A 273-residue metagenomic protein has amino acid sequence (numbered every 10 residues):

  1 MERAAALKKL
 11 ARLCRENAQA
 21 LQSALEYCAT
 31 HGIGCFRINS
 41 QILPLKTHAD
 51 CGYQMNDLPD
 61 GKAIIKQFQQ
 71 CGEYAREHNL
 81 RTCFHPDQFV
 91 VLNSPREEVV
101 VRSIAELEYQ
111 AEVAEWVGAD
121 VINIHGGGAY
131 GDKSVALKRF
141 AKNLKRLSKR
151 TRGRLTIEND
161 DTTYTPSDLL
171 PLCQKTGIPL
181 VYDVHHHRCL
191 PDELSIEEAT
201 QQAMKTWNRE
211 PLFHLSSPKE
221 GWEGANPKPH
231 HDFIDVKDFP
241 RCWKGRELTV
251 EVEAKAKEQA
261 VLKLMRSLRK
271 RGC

Functional and structural regions predicted by a protein language model:
M1, G34-I38, T82-P86, I122-I124 (+4 more regions): Hydrophobic faces of well-ordered beta-strands that scaffold small-molecule active sites in alpha/beta enzyme cores
M1-N79: N-terminal pre-domain/capping segments
R12-R15, V101, E158-P166, R188-E198 (+1 more regions): Active-site glycine- and acidic-residue-rich loops that bind and position anionic ligands or nucleotide-like cofactors
C14-Q22, G61-F68, S103-E108, L137-L144 (+2 more regions): Well-ordered, non-membrane alpha-helical segments in soluble/globular domains
Q41-L43, D87-V91, G127-A129, E158-T162 (+3 more regions): Active-site beta-loop-alpha junctions enriched in small/polar residues
D60-P179: Active-site acidic/histidine proton-transfer and metal-coordination neighborhood in alpha/beta enzyme cores
P171-T176, Y182-D192: Long, repeat-rich segments with strong aromatic
I178, L190-C273: Histidine-acidic metal/acid-base catalytic patches
